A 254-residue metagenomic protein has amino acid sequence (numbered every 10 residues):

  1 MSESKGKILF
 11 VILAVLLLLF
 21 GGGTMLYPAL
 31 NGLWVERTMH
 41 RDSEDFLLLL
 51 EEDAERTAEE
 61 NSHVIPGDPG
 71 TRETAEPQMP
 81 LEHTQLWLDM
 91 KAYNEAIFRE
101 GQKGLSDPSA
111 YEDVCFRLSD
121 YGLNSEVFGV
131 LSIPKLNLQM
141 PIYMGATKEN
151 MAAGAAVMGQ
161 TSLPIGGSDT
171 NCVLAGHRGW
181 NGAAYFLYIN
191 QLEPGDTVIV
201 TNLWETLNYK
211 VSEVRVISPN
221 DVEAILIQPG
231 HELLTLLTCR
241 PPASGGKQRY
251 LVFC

Functional and structural regions predicted by a protein language model:
M1-G6: N-terminal Lys/Arg-rich, disordered targeting/topogenic segments
K7-C254: Solvent-exposed, non-transmembrane regions of membrane-associated and secreted proteins
